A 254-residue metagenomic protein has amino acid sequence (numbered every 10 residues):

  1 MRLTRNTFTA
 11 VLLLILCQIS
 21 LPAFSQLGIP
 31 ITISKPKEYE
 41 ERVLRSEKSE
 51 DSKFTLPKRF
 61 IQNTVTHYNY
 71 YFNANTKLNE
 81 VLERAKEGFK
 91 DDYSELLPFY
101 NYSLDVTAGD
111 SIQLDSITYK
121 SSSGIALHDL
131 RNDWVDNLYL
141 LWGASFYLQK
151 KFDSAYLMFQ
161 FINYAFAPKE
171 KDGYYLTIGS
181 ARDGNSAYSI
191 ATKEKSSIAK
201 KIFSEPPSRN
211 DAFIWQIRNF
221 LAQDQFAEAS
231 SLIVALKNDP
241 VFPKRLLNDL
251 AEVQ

Functional and structural regions predicted by a protein language model:
M1-V11: Bacterial N-terminal signal peptides that target proteins for export
V11-L13, A23: Cleavable N-terminal signal peptides
L16-S20: N-terminal signal peptide c-region/cleavage motif recognized by signal peptidases
S25-Q254: Acidic, polar-rich low-complexity tracts and alpha-helical solenoid repeat scaffolds
